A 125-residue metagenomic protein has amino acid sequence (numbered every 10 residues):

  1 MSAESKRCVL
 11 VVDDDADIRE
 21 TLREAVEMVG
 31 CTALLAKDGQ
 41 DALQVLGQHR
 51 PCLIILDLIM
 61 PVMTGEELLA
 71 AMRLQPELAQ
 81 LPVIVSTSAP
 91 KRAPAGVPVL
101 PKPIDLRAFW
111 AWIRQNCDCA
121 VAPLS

Functional and structural regions predicted by a protein language model:
M1-L10, D105-S125: Non-catalytic signal-transmission and effector/linker regions of two-component phosphorelay proteins
D15-R19: Short acidic/polar segment at the start of the alpha1 helix of CheY-like receiver
E20-M28: Charged docking surfaces used in two-component/phosphorelay signaling
L35-L53: Acidic, metal-coordinating helix/loop segments flanking the phosphotransfer/catalytic sites of two-component signaling
D38-D41, T64-A70: Acidic catalytic/metal-coordinating carboxylates
D57: Active-site residues of response regulator receiver
M60: Receiver (REC) domain active-site loop signature in two-component systems and cognate sites in sensor histidine kinases
I84-T87: Hydrophobic/aromatic residues positioned on beta-strands within the core alpha/beta folds
